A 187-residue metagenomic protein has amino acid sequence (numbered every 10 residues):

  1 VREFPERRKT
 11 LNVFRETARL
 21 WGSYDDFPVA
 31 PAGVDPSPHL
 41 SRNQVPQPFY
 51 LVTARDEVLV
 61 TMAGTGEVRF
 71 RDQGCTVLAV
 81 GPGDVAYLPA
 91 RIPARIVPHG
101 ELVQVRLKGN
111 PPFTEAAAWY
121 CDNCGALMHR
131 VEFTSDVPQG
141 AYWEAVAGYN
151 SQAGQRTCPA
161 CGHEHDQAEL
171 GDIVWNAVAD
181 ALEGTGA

Functional and structural regions predicted by a protein language model:
V1-R42, P46-Y50, V146-P159, H163-A187: A short, N-terminal "cap"/entry segment at the start of jelly-roll beta-barrel domains of the cupin/DSBH fold
V52-D84: A short beta-strand-loop-beta hairpin characteristic of the jelly-roll/cupin
T65-E67, E101-V103, L127: Structural motif
V80-G100: Conserved metal-binding segment of the jelly-roll/cupin
H99-A118: A short hydrophobic beta-strand segment most commonly corresponding to one strand of the jelly-roll/cupin
E115-Y120, S151-G154: Short metal-coordination and nucleic-acid-contact micro-motifs, chiefly zinc-binding Cys/His arrays
D122-A126, P159-G162: Cys/His-coordinated zinc-binding microdomains
R130-F133, Q167-A168: Short, non-ligating residues that shape and space the ligands of small metal-coordination modules and catalytic
